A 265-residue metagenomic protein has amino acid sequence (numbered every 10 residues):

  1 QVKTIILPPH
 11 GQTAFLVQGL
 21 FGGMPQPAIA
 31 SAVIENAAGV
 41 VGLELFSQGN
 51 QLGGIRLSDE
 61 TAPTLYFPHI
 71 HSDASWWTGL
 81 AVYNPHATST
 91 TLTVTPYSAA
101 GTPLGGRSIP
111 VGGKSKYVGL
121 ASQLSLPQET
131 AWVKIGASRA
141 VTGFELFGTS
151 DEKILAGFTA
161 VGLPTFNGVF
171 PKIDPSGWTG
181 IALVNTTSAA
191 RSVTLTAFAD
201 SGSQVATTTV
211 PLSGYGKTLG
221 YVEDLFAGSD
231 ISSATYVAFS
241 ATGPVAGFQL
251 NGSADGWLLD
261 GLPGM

Functional and structural regions predicted by a protein language model:
Q1-M265: Gly/Pro-rich, tryptophan- and cysteine-flecked surface segments typical of secreted/extracellular proteins
